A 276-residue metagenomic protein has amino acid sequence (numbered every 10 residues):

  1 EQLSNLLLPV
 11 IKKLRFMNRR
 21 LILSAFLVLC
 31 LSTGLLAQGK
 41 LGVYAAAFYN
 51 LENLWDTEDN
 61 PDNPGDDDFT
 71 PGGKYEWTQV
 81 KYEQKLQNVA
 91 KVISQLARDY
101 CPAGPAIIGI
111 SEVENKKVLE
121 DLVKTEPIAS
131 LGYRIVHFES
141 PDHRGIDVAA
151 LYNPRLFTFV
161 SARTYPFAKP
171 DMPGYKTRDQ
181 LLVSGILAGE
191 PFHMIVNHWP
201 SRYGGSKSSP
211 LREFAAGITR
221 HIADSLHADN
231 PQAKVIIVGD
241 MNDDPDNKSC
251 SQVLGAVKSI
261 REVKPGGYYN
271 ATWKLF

Functional and structural regions predicted by a protein language model:
E1-L41: Bacterial Sec-dependent N-terminal signal peptides
L36-E126, V136-V148: N-terminal, active-site-proximal structural segment of metallo-dependent hydrolase catalytic domains
A45-N53, S161-R163, P191-S201: Active-site-proximal beta-strand elements of phosphoester/diester hydrolases
E52, E114, P200, M241-D244: Catalytic metal-binding/acid-base residues of hydrolase active sites
D62-G65, E190-S208: Active-site His/acidic residue clusters
S94-C101, N115-I128, L156, H221-P231 (+2 more regions): Sec-exported extracytoplasmic/periplasmic mature domains
I107, V113-P191, N197: Structured beta-strand-rich core segments of catalytic domains in phosphoester-bond hydrolases
E213-F276: Metal-dependent phosphoesterases centered on the DNase I-like endonuclease/exonuclease/phosphatase
